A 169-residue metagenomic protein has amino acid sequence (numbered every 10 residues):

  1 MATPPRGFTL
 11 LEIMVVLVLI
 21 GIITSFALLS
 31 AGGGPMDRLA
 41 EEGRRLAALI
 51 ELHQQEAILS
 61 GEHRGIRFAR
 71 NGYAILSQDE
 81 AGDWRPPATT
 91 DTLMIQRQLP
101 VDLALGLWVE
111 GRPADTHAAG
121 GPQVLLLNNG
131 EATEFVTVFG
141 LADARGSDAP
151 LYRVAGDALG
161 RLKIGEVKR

Functional and structural regions predicted by a protein language model:
A2-T3, F8-M14, I22, F26-A48 (+3 more regions): N-terminal helix-rich module
